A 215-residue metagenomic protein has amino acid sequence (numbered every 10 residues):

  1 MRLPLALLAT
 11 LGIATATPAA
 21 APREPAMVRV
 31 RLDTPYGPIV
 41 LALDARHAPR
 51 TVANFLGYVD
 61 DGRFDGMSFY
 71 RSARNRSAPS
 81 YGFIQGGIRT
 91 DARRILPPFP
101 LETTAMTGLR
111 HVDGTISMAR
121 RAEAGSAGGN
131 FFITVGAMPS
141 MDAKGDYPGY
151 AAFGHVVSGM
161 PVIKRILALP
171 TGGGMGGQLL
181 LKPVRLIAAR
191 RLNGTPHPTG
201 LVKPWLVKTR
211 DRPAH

Functional and structural regions predicted by a protein language model:
P4-A14: Bacterial N-terminal signal peptides
A16-H215: Cyclophilin-like peptidyl-prolyl cis-trans isomerases
